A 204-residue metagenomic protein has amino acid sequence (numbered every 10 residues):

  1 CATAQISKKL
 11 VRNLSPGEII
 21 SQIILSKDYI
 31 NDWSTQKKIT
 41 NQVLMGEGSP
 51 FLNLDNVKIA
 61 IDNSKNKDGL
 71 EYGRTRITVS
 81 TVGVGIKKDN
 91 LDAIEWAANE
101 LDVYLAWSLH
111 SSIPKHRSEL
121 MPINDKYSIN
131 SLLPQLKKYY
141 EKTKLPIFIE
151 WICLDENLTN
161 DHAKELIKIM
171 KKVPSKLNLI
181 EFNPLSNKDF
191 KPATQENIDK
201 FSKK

Functional and structural regions predicted by a protein language model:
C1-S21: Canonical Radical SAM [4Fe-4S] cluster-binding loop centered on the CxxxCxxC motif and its immediate flanking residues
L25-F201: Conserved AdoMet/S-adenosylmethionine-binding subsite of the radical SAM
